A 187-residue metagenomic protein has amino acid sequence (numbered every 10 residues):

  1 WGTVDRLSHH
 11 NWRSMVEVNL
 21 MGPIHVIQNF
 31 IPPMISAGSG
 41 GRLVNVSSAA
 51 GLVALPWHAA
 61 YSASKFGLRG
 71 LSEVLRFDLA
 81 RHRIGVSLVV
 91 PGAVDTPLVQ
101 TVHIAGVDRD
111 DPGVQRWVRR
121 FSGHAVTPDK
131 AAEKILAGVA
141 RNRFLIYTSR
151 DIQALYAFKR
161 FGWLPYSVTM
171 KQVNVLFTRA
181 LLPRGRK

Functional and structural regions predicted by a protein language model:
T3-V4, S8-R13: Substrate-binding pocket helix/loop in short-chain dehydrogenase/reductase
V4-D5, V53-A59: Active-site loop immediately N-terminal to the catalytic Tyr-X3-Lys motif of short-chain dehydrogenase/reductase
I27, S64: Active-site helix of classical SDR
N29-S39: A short helix-coil junction within the Rossmann-fold of NAD(P)-dependent oxidoreductases
P32, F77-A80: Alpha-helical segment proximal to the catalytic Tyr-Lys
S48: Residue(s) in the substrate-gating loop at a strand-loop-helix junction that position the organic substrate next
R81-R150: SDR active-site lid
